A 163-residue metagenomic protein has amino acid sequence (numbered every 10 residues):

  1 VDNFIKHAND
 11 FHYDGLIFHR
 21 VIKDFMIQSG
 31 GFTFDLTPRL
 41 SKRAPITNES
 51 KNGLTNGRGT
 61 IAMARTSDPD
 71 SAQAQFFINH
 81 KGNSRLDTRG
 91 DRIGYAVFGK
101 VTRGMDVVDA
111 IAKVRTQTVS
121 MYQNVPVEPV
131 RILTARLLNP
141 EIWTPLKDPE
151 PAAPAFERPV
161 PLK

Functional and structural regions predicted by a protein language model:
V1-K163: Cyclophilin-like peptidyl-prolyl cis-trans isomerases
